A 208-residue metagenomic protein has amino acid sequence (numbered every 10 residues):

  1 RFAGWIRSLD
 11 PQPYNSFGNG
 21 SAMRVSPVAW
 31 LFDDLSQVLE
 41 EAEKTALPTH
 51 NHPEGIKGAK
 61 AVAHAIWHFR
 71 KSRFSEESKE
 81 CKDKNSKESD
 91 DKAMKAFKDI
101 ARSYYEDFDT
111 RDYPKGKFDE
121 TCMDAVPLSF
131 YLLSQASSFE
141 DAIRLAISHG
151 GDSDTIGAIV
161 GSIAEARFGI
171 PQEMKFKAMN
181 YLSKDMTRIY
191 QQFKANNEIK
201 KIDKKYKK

Functional and structural regions predicted by a protein language model:
R1-K208: Structured, active/binding-site neighborhoods that engage oxygen-rich ligands
